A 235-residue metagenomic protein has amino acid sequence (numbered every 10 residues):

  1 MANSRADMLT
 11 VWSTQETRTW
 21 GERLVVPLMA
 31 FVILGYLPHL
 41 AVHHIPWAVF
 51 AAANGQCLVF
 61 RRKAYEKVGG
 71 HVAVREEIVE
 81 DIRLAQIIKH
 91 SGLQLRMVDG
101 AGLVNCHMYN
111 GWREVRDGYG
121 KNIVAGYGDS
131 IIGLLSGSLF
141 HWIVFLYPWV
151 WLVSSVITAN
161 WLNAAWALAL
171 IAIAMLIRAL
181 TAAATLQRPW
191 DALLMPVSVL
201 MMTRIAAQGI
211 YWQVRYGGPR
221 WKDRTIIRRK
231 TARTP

Functional and structural regions predicted by a protein language model:
M1-A2, L200: Hydrophobic structural packing positions in well-ordered secondary structure
A2-N3, I157: Residue-level signal for alpha-helix termini/capping positions
S4-R23, A172-W190: Compositionally biased, charge-rich terminal segments
R5-G35, K63-E66, H71-L134, P219 (+2 more regions): Catalytic donor/gating beta->alpha subdomain of glycosyltransferases that bind UDP-sugars
P38-A48, T203-R228: N-terminal signal-anchor transmembrane helix
A51-F60, I82: Short glycine- and hydrophobic/aromatic-rich loop-to-beta-strand nucleating segment in the catalytic cores
L134-Y216: Membrane-embedded multi-pass helical conduit in multi-pass membrane proteins, especially envelope-biosynthetic
T234-P235: Cytosol-facing regions at membranes
